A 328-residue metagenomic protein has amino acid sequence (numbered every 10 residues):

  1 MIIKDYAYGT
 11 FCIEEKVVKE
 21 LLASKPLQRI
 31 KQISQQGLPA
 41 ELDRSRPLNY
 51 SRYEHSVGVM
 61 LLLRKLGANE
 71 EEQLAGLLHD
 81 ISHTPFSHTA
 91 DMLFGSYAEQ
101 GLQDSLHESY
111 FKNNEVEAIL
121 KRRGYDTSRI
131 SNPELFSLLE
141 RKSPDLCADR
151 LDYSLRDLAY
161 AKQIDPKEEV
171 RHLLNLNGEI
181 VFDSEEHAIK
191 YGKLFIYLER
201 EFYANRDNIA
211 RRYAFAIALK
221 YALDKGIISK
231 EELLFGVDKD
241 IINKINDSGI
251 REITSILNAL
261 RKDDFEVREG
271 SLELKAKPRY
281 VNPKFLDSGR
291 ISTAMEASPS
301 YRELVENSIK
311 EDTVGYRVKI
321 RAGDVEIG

Functional and structural regions predicted by a protein language model:
M1-Q73, H83-P85, T89-G328: Histidine-centered, transition-metal-coordinating active-site segments
